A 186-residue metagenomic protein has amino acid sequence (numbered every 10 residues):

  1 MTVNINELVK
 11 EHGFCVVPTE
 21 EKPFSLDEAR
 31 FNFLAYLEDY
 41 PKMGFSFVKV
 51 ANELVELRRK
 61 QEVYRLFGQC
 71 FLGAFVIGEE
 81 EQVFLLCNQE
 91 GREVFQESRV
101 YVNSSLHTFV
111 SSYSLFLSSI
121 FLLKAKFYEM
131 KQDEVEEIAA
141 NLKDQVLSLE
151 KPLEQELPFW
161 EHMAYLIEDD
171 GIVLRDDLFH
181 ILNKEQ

Functional and structural regions predicted by a protein language model:
M1-N88, L153-Q186: A surface-exposed partner-binding patch
A51, E93, E97-V100, D133 (+1 more regions): Generic preference for well-ordered secondary structure
L85-F127: Compact, glycine/acidic-enriched structural inserts
S114, S118-P158: An amphipathic alpha-helical core segment
